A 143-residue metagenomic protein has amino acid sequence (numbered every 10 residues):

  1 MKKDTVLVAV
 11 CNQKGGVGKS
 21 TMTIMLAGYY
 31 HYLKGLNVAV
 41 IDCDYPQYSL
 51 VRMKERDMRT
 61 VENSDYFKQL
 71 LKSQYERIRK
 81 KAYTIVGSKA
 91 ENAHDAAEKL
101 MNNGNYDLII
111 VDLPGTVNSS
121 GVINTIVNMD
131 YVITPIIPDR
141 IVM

Functional and structural regions predicted by a protein language model:
M1-M143: P-loop NTP-binding core
